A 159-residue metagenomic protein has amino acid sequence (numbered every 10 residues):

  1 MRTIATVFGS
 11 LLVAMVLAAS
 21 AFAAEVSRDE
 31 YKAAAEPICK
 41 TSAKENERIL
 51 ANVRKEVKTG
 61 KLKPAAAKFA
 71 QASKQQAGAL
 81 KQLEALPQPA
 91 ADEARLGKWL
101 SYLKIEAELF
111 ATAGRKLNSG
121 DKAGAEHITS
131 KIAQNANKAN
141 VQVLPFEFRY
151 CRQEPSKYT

Functional and structural regions predicted by a protein language model:
M1-R2: N-terminal secretory signal peptides that target proteins for export/translocation
F8-A18: Bacterial N-terminal signal peptides
A19-A23: Sec/Tat signal peptide C-region and signal peptidase I cleavage site
R28-T112, G124-E154, Y158: Alpha-helical segments in soluble extracytoplasmic regions
